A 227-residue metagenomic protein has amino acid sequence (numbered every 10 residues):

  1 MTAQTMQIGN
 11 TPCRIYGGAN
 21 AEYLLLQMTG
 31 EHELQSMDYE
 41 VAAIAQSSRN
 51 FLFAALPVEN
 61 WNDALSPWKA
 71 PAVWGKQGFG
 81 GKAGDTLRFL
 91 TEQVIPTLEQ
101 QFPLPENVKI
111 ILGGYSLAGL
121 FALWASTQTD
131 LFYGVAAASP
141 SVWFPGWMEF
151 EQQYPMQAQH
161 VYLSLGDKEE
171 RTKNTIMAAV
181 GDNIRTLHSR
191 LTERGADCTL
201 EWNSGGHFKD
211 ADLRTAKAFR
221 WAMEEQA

Functional and structural regions predicted by a protein language model:
G9-P12, A19-P103: Serine-hydrolase catalytic machinery in alpha/beta-hydrolase-like enzymes
V41-A42, A125-S126, H188: A conserved amphipathic alpha-helix that caps or lines the catalytic cleft of carbohydrate- and lipid-modifying enzymes
L56-N60, P140, G205: Active-site loop/turn elements of alpha/beta-hydrolase fold enzymes, especially the short glycine-/histidine-rich
P105-V108: Short helix-loop-beta connector
G113-A118, A122: Gly/Ala-rich beta-loop-alpha elbow adjacent to hydrolase catalytic centers
W124-G134: Conserved hydrolase catalytic core segment
A136-A138: A short, hydrophobic beta-strand element of the alpha/beta-hydrolase
V142-A222: The feature captures the conserved acid-bearing segment of alpha/beta-hydrolase catalytic domains
